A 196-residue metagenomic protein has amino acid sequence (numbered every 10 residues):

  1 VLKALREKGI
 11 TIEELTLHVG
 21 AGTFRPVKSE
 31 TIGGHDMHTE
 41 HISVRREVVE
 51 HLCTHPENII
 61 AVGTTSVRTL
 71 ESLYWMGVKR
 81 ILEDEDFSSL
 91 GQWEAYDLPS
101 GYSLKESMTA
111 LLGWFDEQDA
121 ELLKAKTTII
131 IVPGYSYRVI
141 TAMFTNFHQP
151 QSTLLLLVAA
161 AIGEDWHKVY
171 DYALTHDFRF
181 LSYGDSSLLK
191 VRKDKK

Functional and structural regions predicted by a protein language model:
V1-K196: Surface-exposed, charge/polar-rich loops and edge strands
